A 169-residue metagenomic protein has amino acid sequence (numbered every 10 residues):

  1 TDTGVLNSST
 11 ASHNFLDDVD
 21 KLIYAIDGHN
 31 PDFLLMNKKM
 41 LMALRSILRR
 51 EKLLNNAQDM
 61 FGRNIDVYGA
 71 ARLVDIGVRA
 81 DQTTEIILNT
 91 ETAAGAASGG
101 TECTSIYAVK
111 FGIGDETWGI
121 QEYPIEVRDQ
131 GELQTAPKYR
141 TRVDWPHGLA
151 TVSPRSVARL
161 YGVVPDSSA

Functional and structural regions predicted by a protein language model:
T1-K21, M42-A169: Sequence/fold signature of self-assembling virion shell proteins
Y24: Short, flexible, glycine/charge-rich loop motifs used to bind or transfer phosphoryl groups or to couple energy/partner
D27-N37: Extended amphipathic alpha-helical segments with heptad-repeat/coiled-coil character used for oligomerization, fusion
